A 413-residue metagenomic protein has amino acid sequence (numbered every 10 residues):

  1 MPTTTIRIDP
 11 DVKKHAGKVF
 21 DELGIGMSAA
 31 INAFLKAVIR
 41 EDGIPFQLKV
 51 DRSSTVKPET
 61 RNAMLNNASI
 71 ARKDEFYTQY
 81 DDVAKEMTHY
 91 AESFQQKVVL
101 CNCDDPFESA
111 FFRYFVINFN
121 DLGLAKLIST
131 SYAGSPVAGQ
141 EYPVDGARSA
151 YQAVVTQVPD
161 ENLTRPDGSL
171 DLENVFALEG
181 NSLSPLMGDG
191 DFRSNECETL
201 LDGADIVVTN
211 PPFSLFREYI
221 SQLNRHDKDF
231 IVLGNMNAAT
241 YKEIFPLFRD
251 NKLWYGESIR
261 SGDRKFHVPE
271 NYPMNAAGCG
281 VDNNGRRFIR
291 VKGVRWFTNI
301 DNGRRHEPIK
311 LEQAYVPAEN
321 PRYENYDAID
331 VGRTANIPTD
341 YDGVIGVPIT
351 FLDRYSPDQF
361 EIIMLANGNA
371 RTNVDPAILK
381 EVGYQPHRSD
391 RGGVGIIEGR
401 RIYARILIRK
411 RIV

Functional and structural regions predicted by a protein language model:
M1-P2, G24, N32: Intrinsically disordered, charged and Pro/Gly-enriched terminal/linker segments that flank large helical-solenoid
T4-D9, A16, E41: Long, contiguous secondary-structure blocks with strong helical propensity
T5, V19, L100: Short aromatic/hydrophobic contact patches that present stacked aromatics for nucleic-acid/ligand binding
P10-A29: Surface-exposed, Lys/Arg-rich phosphate-binding patches that contact polyanionic backbones
D21, R40, N120: Short polybasic/polar patches that bind polyanions
M27-K49: Short, basic amphipathic alpha-helical segments that act as recognition/interaction helices in nucleic-acid-binding
Q47-P58: Short, charged recognition helix plus adjacent turn of helix-turn-helix-like nucleic-acid-binding domains
V56-V208, P212-V413: Class I S-adenosyl-L-methionine-dependent methyltransferase catalytic core
